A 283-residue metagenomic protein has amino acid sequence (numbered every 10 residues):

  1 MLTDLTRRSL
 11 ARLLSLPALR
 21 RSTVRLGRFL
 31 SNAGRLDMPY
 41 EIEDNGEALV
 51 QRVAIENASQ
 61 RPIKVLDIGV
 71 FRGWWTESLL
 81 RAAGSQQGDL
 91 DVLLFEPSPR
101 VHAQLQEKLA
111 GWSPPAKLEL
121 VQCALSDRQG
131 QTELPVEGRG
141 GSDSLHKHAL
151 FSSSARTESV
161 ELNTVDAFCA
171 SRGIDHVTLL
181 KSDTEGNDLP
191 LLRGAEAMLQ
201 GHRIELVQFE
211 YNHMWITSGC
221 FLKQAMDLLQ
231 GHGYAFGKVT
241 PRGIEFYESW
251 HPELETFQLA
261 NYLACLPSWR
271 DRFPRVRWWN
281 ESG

Functional and structural regions predicted by a protein language model:
M1-G283: Phosphate/nucleotide-binding beta-alpha loop and adjacent structural elements of enzyme active sites
